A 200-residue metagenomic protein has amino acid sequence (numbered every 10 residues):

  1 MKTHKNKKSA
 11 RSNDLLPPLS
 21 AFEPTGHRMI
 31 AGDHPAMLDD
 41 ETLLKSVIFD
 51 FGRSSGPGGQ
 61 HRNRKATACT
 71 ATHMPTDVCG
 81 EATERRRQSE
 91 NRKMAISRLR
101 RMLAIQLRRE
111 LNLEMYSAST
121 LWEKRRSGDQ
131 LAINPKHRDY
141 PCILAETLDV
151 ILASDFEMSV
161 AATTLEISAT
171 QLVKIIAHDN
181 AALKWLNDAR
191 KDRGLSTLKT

Functional and structural regions predicted by a protein language model:
K2-A145, A153-D155, K191-T200: Ribosome-associated translation termination/rescue signal centered on the conserved GGQ peptidyl-tRNA hydrolysis loop
S97, T163-T164: Charged/polar positions on well-ordered alpha helices
L111, T163, A177-H178: Sparse recognition of residues in long alpha-helices and their boundaries
P141, L148, V173-T197: Short, solvent-exposed alpha-helical "recognition" segments
V150-A153, T164: Histidine kinase transmitter module recognition
F156-E157, A161: Short helix-boundary/capping micro-motifs
L165-I175: Short, basic interhelical loop/turn and adjoining N-cap of the next helix at nucleic-acid- or acidic-partner-contacting
